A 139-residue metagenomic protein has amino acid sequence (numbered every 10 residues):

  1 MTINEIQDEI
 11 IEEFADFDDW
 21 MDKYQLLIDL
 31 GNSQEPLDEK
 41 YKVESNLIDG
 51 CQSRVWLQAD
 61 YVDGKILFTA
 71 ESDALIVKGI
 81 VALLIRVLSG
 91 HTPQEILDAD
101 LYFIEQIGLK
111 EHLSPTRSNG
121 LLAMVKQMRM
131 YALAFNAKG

Functional and structural regions predicted by a protein language model:
I3-I11, A15-R54, Y61-G64, I104-A123 (+1 more regions): N-terminal intrinsically disordered, cationic/polar leader segments that include organellar targeting peptides
K65-T69: General beta-strand recognition
S72-D73: A short interface-forming secondary-structure element
V77: Hydrophobic (often cysteine-bearing) scaffold residues that line and stabilize catalytic clefts of nucleotide/cofactor
V81-H91: Alpha-helical support elements that line or immediately flank enzyme active sites and cofactor-binding pockets
G90-I107: Glycine-rich phosphate/pyrophosphate-binding loops and their adjacent beta-strand/loop elements at enzyme active sites
